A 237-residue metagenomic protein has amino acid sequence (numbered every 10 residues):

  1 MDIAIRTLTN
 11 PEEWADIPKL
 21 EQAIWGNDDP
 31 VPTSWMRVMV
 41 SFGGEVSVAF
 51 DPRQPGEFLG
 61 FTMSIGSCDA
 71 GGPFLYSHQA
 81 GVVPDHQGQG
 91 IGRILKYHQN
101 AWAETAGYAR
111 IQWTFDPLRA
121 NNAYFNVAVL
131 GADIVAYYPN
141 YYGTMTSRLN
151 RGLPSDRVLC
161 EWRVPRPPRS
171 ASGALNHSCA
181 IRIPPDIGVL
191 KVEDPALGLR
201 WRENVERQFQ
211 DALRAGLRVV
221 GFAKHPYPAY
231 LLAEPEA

Functional and structural regions predicted by a protein language model:
I3-V82, V220-H225: A conserved beta-strand-loop-helix scaffold within acyl/acetyltransferase catalytic domains
S67-S77, Q87, A109, N176-C179: A conserved beta-turn-beta hairpin within the catalytic core of GNAT-like acetyltransferases that forms part
P73-P84, C179-D186, L190-P195: Conserved acetyl-CoA binding element of GNAT-fold acetyltransferases
H86, G90-H98: Conserved acetyl-CoA pyrophosphate-binding loop and the N-cap/start of the following alpha-helix in GNAT-like
A103-D116: Conserved GNAT acetyl-CoA-binding A-motif
T114, Y124, G131-N150, G221-A223: Conserved catalytic-core motifs of GNAT/GCN5-like acyltransferases
N140-G173, L232-E236: C-terminal "cap" of GNAT-fold acetyltransferases
V192-R214: A conserved acidic, glycine/proline-rich C-terminal tail/linker
